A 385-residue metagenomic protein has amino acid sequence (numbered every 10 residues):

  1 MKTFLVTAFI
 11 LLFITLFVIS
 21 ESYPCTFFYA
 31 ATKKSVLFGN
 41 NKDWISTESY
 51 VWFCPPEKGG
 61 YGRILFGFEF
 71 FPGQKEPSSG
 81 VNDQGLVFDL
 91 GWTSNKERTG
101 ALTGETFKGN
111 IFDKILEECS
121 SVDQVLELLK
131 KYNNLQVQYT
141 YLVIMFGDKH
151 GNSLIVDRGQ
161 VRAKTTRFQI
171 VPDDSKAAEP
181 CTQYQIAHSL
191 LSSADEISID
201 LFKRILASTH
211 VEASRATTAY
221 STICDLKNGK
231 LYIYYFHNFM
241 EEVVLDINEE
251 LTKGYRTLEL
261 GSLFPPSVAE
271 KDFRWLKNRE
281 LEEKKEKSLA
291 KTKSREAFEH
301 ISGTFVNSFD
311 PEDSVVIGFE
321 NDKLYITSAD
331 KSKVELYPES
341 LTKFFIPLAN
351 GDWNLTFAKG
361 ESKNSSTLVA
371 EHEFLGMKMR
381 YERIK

Functional and structural regions predicted by a protein language model:
M1-F9: Bacterial N-terminal signal peptides that target proteins for export
A8-V18: Bacterial N-terminal signal peptides
Y23, A30-K75, S79-E117, T140-L142 (+3 more regions): C-terminal, well-structured catalytic/ligand-binding subdomain of enzymes
F28-A31, C224-L226, F319, F357-E361: Short, low-complexity Ser/Thr-rich regulatory SLiMs
G109-L116, V122, L126, S302: Extracytoplasmic/secreted envelope proteins and their assembly/folding machinery, especially bacterial periplasmic
Q124-T140: Secretory/export targeting leaders with adjacent low-complexity proregions
L126-L129, K203-L206, S302: A generic alpha-helix structural signal
E280-K385: Peripheral terminal and inter-domain segments
